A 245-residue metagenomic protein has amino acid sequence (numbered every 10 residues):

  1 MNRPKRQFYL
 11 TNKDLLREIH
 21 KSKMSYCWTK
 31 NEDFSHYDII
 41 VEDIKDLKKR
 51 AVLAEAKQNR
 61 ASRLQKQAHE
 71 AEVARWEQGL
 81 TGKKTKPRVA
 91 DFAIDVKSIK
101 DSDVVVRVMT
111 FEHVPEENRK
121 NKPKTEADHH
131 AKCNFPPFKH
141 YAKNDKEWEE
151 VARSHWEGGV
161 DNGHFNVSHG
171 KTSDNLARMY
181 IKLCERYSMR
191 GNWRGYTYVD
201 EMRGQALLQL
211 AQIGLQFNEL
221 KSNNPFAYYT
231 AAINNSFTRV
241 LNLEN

Functional and structural regions predicted by a protein language model:
M1-Y198: Extreme N-terminal regulatory/targeting segments of RNA polymerase sigma factors
K124-A127, F165, A206, G214 (+2 more regions): Generic structural signal for short, flexible, solvent-exposed coil/loop and linker residues
W156-E157, Q209-A211: Short hydrophobic/aromatic-rich motifs at helix boundaries and adjacent loops
V167-K171, N235, R239, N245: Short, C-terminally biased terminal segments at protein or domain edges
R190-V199, L210-A232, V240-E244: Short alpha-helix-to-loop micro-motif enriched in aromatics/charged/Gly
